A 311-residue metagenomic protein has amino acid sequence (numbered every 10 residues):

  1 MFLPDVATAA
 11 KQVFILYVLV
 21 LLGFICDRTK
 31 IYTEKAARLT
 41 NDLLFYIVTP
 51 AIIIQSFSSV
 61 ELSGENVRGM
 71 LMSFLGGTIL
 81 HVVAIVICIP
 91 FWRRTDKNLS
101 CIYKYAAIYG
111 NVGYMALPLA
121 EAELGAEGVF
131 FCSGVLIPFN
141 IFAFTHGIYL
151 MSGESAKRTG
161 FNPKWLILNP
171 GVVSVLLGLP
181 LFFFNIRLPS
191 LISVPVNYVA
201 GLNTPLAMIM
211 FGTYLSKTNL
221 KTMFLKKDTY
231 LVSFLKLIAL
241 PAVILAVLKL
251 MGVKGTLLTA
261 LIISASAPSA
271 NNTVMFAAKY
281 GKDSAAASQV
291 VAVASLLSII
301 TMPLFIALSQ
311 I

Functional and structural regions predicted by a protein language model:
M1-I311: Alpha-helical transmembrane segments of multi-pass small-molecule/ion transporters
